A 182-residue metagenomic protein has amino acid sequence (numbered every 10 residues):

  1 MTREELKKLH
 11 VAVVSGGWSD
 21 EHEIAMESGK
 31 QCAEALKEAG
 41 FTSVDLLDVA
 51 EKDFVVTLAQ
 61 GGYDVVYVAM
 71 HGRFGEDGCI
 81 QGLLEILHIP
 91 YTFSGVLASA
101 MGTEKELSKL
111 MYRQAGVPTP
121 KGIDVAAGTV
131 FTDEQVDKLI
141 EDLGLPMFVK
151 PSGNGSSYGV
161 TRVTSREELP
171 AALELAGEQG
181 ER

Functional and structural regions predicted by a protein language model:
M1-L97, M101-L110, Q114, D124-K138: ATP-binding N-terminal substructure of ATP-dependent carboxylate-amine bond-forming enzymes
S15, S156-G159: A short acidic, helix-capping loop that chelates divalent metal ions and anchors anionic groups
G62, H88, G144, G180-E181: Residue-level detector of structured alpha->beta connecting loops
M111-T119, L175: Basic phosphate/pyrophosphate-binding loop/patch that engages nucleotide-derived ligands
V136-V149: Acidic/histidine-enriched active-site and ligand-binding environments that engage anionic O-linkages
D142, T161-R182: Conserved ATP-binding module of the ATP-grasp superfamily
P151-G155: Formylglycine-dependent
